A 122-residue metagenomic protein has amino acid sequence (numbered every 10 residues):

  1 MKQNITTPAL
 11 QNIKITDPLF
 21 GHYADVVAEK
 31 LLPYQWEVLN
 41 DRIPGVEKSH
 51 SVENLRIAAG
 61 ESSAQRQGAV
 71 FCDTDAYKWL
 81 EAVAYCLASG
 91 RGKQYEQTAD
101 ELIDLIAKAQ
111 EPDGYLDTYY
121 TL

Functional and structural regions predicted by a protein language model:
M1-L122: Glycan-recognition and catalytic cores of secretory/periplasmic carbohydrate-active enzymes
